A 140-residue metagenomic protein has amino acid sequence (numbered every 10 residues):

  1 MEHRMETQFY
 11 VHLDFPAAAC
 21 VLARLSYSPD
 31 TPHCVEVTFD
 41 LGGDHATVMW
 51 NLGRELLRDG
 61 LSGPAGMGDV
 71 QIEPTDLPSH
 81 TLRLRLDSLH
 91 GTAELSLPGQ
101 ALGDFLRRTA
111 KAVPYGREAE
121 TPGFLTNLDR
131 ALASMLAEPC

Functional and structural regions predicted by a protein language model:
M1-E36: Charge-rich, low-complexity N-terminal segments
F15-A18, T47, L61-G63, Q71-P74 (+1 more regions): Protein-protein interaction regions
P16-A18, G43, H90: Glycine-centered tight beta-turn/hairpin loop motif at sheet-sheet or coil-to-beta transitions
V35-V37, L82-L86, L95: Generic recognition of long tandem-repeat/solenoid scaffolds
F39-D76, G116-R117: Acidic, aromatic-enriched beta-alpha/helix-loop junctions
Q71-L89: Short acidic, glycine/tyrosine-flanked loop/strand segments centered on an H-E-D-like triad
L89-C140: Mixed-charge, glycine-accented linear interaction segment located at domain edges/termini
